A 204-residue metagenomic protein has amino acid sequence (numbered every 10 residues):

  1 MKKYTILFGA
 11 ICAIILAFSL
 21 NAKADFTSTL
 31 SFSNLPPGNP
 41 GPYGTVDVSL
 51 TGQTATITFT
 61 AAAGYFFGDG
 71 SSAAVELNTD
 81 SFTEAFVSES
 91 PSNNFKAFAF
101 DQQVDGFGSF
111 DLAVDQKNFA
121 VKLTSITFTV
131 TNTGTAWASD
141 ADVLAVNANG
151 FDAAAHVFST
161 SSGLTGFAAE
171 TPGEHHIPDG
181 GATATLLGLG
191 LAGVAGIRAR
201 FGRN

Functional and structural regions predicted by a protein language model:
M1-F8: Bacterial N-terminal signal peptides that target proteins for export
T5, T54-T58, T183: Ser/Thr-centric signal marking residues that sit in or immediately flank functional binding/regulatory motifs
L7, F167, G173, T185-L187: Serine/threonine-rich, low-complexity intrinsically disordered segments
G9-A17: Bacterial N-terminal signal peptides
F18-A24: Sec/Tat signal peptide C-region and signal peptidase I cleavage site
D25-H176: Mature extracellular "passenger" or substrate-interacting domains of secreted, surface-exposed proteins
P178-R198: A short, hydrophobic C-terminal helix/tail in secreted or cell-surface proteins
R200-N204: Short, charged juxtamembrane terminal tails flanking transmembrane helices
